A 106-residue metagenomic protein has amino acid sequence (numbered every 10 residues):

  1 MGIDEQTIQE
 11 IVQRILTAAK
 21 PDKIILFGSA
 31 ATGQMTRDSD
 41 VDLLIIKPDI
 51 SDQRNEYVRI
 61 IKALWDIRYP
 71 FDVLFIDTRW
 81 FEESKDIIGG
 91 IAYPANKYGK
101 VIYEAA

Functional and structural regions predicted by a protein language model:
M1-K23, A31-R37, P48-A106: Catalytic core of pol beta-like nucleotidyltransferases
D40-D42: Acidic Asp/Glu-based divalent-cation binding sites
L44-I46: Short hydrophobic/aromatic beta-strand micro-patches that form the beta-sheet surface supporting nucleotide- or nucleic
